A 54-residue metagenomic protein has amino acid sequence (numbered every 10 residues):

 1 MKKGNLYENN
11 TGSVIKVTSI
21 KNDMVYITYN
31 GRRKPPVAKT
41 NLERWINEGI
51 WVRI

Functional and structural regions predicted by a protein language model:
M1-N9: Short coil-to-beta transition motif at edge beta-strands of beta-rich domains
N5, M24, N41-L42: Exposed boundary/loop context
T11-V37: Basic/aromatic-rich interaction segments and small domains that mediate binding to polyanionic partners
R33-I54: Intrinsically disordered, low-complexity, charged/polar segments
